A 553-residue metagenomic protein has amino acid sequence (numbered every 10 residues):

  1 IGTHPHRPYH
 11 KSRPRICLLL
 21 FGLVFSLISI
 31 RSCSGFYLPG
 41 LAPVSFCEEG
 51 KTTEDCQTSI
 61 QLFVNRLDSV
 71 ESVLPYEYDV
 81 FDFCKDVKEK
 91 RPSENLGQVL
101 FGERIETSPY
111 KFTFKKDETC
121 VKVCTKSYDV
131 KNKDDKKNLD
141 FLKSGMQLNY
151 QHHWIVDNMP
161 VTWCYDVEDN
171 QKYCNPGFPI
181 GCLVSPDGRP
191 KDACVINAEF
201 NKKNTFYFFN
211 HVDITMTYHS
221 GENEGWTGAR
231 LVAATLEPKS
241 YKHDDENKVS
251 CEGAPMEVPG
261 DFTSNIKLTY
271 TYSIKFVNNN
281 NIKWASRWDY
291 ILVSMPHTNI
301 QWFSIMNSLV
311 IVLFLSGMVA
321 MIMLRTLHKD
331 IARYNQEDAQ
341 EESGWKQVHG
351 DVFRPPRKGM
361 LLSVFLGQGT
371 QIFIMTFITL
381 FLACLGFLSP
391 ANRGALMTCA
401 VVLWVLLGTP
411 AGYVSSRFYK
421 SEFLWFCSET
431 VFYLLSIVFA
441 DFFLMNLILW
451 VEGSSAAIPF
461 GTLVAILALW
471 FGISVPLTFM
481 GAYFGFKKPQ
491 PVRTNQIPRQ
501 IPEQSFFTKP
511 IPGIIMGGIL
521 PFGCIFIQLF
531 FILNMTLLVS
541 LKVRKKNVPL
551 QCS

Functional and structural regions predicted by a protein language model:
R15-S34: Cleavable N-terminal signal peptides of Sec/SRP-targeted secreted and luminal proteins
S29-I305: Soluble extramembrane domains flanking the early transmembrane region of eukaryotic membrane proteins
D289-E452, M480-F484: Hydrophobic alpha-helical transmembrane segments corresponding to the first two to three helices of multi-pass helical
D351-G367, P459-L467, Q496-P521, K542-C552: Membrane-water interface at loop-to-transmembrane-helix junctions
L366-M375, L435-F442, W470-T478, K509-F531: Alpha-helical transmembrane segments of multi-pass integral membrane proteins
M397-V405, T430-L434, G461-F471, V548-C552: Alpha-helical transmembrane segments of polytopic membrane proteins
M535-T536: Long, compositionally biased charged/polar accessory segments in the mid-to-C-terminal portions of proteins
